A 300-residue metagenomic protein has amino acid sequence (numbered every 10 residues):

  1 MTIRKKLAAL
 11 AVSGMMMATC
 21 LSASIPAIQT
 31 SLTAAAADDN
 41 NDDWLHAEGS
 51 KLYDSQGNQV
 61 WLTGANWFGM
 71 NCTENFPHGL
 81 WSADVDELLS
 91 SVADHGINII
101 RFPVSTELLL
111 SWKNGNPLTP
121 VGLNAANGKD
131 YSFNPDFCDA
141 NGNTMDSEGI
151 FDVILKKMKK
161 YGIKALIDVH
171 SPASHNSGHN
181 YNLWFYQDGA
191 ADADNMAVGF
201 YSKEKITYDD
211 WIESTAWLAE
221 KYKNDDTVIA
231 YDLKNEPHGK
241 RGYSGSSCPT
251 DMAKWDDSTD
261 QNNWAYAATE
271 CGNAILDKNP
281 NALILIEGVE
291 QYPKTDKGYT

Functional and structural regions predicted by a protein language model:
R4-P26: Sec-dependent N-terminal signal peptides of Gram-positive bacterial secreted proteins and lipoproteins
L7-A9, L32, V104: Sequence-pattern detector for short linear motifs and compositional/periodic biases rather than a specific fold
C20-D38: Sec-dependent signal peptide cleavage junction
D42-T295: Active-site mouth of glycoside hydrolases
G298-T300: Charged, often glycine-rich, active-site loop that binds/positions anionic groups
